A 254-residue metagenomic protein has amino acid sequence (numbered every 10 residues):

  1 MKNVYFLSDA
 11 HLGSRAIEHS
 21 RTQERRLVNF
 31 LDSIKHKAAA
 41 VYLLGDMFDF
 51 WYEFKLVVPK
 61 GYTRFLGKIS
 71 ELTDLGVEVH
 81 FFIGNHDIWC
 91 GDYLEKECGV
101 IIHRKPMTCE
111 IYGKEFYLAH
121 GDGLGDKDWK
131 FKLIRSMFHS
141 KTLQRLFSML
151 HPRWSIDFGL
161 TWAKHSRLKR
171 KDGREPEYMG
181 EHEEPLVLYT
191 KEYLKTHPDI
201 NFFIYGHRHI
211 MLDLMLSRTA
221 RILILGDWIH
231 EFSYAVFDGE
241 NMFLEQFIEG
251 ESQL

Functional and structural regions predicted by a protein language model:
M1-Y5, C109-Y117, L216-R221: Beta-strand-turn-beta hairpins that frame and shape the catalytic cleft of phosphate-ester-processing enzymes
K2-N3, L7, L12-I111: Core catalytic region of metal-dependent phosphoesterases/phosphodiesterases, especially metallo-beta-lactamase-like
H11, I248-L254: A structural signal for the main folded, soluble domain(s) of proteins
H11-L12, F48-D49, D87, G123-L124 (+2 more regions): Short, solvent-exposed loop/turn segments at secondary-structure junctions
I34-V41, E71-L75, I111-K114, L146-R153 (+2 more regions): Short C-terminal domain-edge/linker segments immediately following a structured domain
D49-L72, K169-I200: N-terminal short leaders/motifs
G99-R104, Y117, D122, D128-I134 (+2 more regions): Conserved beta-sheet core of the metallophosphoesterase superfamily
G121-L186: Active-site-proximal loop/helix segment associated with metal-binding centers of metalloenzymes
